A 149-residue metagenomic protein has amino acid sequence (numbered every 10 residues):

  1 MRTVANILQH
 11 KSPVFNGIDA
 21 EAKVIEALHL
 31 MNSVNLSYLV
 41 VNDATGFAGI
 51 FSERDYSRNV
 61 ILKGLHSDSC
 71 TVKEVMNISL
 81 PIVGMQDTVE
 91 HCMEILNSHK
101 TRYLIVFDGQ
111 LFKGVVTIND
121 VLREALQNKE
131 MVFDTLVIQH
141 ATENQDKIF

Functional and structural regions predicted by a protein language model:
M1-P13, S52-I82, Q86-N97, T117-F149: Tandem CBS (Bateman) regulatory domains
V14-G17, G46-F47, L65, I82 (+1 more regions): Short, flexible active-site loop motifs that bind/organize anionic cofactors or intermediates
F15-N16, Y38-L39, A48, K73 (+2 more regions): Structural motif
G17-N35, N42, I82-K100, F107 (+1 more regions): The conserved cystathionine-beta-synthase
M31-V34, L39-D55, L96, L104-D120: A glycine-centered beta-loop-beta connector
